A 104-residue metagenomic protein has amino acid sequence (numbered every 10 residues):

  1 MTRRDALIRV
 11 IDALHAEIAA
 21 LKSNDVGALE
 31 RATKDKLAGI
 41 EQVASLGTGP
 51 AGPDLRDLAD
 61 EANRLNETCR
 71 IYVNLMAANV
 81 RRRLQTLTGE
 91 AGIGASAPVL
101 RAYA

Functional and structural regions predicted by a protein language model:
M1-R3, T33: N-terminal intrinsically disordered, cationic/polar leader segments that include organellar targeting peptides
R3-I11: Onset of an N-terminal alpha helix
V10-I11, E17-I18, K36, V43: Heptad-repeat amphipathic alpha-helical coiled-coil interaction surface used for oligomerization/assembly
L14-H15, A59: Short, charged/polar, low-complexity loop and linker segments that flank or interrupt alpha-helical bundles
E17, L21-A28: Short helix-adjacent coil turns
A28-I40: Alpha-helical segments in soluble extracytoplasmic regions
L37-E67: Short, glycine/alanine-rich amphipathic alpha-helical segment that often forms an alpha-turn-alpha hairpin
L55-A104: Short terminal interaction segments
